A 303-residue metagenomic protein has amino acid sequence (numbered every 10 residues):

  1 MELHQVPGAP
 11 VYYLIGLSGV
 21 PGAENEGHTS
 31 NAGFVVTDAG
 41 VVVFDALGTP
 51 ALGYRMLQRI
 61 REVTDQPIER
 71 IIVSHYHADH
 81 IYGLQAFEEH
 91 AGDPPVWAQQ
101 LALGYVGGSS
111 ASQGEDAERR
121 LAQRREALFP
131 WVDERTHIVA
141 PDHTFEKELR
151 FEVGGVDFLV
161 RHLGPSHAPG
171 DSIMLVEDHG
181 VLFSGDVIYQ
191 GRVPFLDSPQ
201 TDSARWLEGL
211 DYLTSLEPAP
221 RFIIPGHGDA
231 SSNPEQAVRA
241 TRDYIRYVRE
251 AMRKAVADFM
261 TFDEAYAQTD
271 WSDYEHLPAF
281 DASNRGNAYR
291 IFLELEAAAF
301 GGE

Functional and structural regions predicted by a protein language model:
A9-E62, S172-D186: Conserved beta-strand hairpin/beta-sheet module of binuclear metal-dependent hydrolase folds, prominently
P10, V35, D45, I60 (+10 more regions): Divalent metal-coordination and catalytic microenvironments
Y13-S30, G108-S109, G114-E115, V193-S203: Acidic/histidine-rich helix-loop elements that form or flank divalent-metal/phosphate-binding sites at the catalytic
F44-A46, E69-H77, W97-Q99, L163 (+2 more regions): Active-site neighborhood of phospho(di)ester-bond hydrolases with catalytic His/Asp-centered motifs
G53, Q58-H143, R150, P169-D171: Active-site HxH/HxHxD metal-binding segment of metal-dependent hydrolases
T144-V176: Core dinuclear metal-dependent hydrolase active-site scaffold
V181, S203-M260, E264: Divalent-metal (often Zn2+) His-rich catalytic cores of metallo-beta-lactamase-fold enzymes
A257-E303: C-terminal regulatory/interaction regions
